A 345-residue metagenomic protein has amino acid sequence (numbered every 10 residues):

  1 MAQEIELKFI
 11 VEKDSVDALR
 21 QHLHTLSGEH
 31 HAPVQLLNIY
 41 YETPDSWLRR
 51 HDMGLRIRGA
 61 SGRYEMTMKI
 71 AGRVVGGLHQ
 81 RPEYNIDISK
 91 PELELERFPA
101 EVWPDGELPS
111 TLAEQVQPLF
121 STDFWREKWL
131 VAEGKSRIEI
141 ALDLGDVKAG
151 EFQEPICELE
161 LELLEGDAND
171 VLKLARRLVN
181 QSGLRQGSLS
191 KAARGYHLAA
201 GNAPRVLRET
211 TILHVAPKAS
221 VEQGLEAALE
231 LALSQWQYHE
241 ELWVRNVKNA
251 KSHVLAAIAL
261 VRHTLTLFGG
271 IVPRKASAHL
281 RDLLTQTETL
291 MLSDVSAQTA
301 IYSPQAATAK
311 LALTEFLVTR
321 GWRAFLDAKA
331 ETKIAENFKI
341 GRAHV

Functional and structural regions predicted by a protein language model:
M1-R342: Function-determining surface determinants
